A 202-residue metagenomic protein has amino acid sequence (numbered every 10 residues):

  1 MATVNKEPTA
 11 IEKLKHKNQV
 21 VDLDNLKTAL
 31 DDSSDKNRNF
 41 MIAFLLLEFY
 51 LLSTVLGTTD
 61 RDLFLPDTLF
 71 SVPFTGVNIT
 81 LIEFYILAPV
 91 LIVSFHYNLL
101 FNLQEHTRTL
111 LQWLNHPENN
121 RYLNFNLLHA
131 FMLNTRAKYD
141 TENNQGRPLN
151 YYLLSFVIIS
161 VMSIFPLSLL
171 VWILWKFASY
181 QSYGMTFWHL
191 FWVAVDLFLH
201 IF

Functional and structural regions predicted by a protein language model:
A2-D22, P117-E142: Short, charged cytosolic
H16-V55: Cytosol/matrix-facing amphipathic helices and coiled-coil assembly/linker segments of eukaryotic membrane proteins
L30-L45, Y85, F125-W192: Loop-to-transmembrane boundary segments
L47-F49, E83-Q112: Hydrophobic alpha-helical membrane-embedded segments
S53-L69, L169-Y180: Membrane-helix interface motif
F64-I82: Interfacial loop/helix-cap signal at membrane boundaries in integral membrane proteins
F74, L81, T107-Y122, L127: Alpha-helical transmembrane segments with an aromatic anchor "belt"
I86-L99, P166, T186-F202: Alpha-helical membrane-embedded segments
